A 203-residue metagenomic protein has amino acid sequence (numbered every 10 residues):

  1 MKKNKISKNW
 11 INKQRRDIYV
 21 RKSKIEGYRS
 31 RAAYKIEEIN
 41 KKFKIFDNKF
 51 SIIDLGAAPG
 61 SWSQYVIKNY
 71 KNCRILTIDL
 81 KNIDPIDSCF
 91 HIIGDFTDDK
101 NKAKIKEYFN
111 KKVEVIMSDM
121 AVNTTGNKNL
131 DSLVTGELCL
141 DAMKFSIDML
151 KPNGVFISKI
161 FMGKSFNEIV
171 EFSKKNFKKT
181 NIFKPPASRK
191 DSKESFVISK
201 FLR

Functional and structural regions predicted by a protein language model:
M1-N48: Class I SAM-dependent methyltransferase Rossmann-like catalytic core, especially the SAM/SAH-binding loop
N48-A58: Conserved class I S-adenosyl-L-methionine
F50, C73, G154: Glycine-centered, small-residue-biased loops immediately flanking beta-strands in adenine/cofactor-binding cores
P59-K71: Conserved SAM-binding loop of SAM-dependent methyltransferases across substrates and taxa, primarily the Class I
L80-T125: S-adenosyl-L-methionine
G136-P152: A short glycine-rich, Lys/Arg-flanked "PGG" loop and its adjoining helix->strand segment in the class I
P152-I160: Conserved beta-strand signature within the Rossmann-like core of class I S-adenosyl-L-methionine
M162-R203: Class I S-adenosyl-L-methionine
